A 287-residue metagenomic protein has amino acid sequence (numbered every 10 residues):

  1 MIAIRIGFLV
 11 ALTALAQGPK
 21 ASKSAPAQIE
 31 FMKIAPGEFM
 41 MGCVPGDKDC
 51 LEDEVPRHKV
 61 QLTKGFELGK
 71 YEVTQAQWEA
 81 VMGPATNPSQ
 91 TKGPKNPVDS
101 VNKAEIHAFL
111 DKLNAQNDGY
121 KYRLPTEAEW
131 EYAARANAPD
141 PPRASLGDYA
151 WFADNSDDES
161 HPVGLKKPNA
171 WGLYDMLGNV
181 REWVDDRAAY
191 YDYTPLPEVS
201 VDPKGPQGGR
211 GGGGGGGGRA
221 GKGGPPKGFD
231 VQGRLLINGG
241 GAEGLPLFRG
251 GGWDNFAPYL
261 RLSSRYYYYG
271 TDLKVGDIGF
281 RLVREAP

Functional and structural regions predicted by a protein language model:
M1-L9: Sec-dependent signal peptide recognition, specifically the positively charged N-region followed immediately by
L9-Q17: Hydrophobic h-region of N-terminal signal peptides that target proteins for export in Gram-negative bacteria
Q17-S24: Cleaved targeting-peptide boundary
S24-N87, V101-A104, L177-G178, A286: A short glycine-rich, aromatic-capped structural motif
I29-E30, Y120-K121, P168-W171: Short loop/turn microsegments at loop-to-beta-strand junctions
F39, K92-D148, W183: Short, well-ordered surface patches within globular domains
D47-V60, P139, S156-E159, L177-P287: Surface-exposed recognition segments
D148-L177, L196: Short, well-ordered junction/capping motifs at the entry into regular secondary structure
